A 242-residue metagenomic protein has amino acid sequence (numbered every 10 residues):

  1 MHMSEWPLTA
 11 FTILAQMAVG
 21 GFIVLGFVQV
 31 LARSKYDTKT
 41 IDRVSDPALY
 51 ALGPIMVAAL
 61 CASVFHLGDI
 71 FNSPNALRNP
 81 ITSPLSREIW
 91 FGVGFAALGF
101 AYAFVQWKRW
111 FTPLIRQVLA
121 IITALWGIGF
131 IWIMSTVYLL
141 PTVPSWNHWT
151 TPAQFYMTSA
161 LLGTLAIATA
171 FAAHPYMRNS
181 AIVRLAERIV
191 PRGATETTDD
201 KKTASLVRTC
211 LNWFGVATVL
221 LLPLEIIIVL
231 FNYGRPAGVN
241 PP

Functional and structural regions predicted by a protein language model:
M1-A58: N-terminal signal-anchor module of multipass membrane proteins
M1-M3, R33-V44, N79, K108-T112 (+1 more regions): Cytosolic juxtamembrane amphipathic/interface segments immediately preceding and feeding into a transmembrane helix
L14-Q16, F91-V93, L98-P242: Long, contiguous internal "core" modules enriched in hydrophobic/ aromatic residues
V19, P54-I55, A62-V64, G163 (+1 more regions): Early transmembrane alpha-helices of polytopic membrane proteins
I23, H66, A166: A residue-level signal for conserved active-site and pocket-lining positions in enzyme catalytic cores
R43-S45, T82-S86, R116: Interfacial loop-to-helix junctions that mark the boundaries of transmembrane helices in multi-pass membrane
L49, G53-A97, T142-P152: Early transmembrane hairpin module of multi-pass membrane proteins
